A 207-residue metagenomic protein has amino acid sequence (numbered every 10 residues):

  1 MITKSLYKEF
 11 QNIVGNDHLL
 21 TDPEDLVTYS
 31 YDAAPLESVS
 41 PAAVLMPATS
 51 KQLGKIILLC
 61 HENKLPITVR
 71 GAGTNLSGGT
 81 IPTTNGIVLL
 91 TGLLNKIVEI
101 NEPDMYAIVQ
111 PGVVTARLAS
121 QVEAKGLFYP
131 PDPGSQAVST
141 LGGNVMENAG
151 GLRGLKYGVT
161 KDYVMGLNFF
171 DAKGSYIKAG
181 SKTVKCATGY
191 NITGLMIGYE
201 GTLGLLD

Functional and structural regions predicted by a protein language model:
M1-L58, E62, T74-M105, G134: N-terminal flexible segment immediately upstream of the FAD-binding catalytic core in FAD-dependent oxidoreductases
F10-N16, A72-T80, V122-G126, T188-M196: Short, mixed-charge, low-aromatic patches
H61-N63, R70-A72, S139, Y163: Short, basic and Ser/Thr-rich N-terminal targeting/leader segments
L65-P66, F128: Residue-level detector of anion-binding/catalytic polar loops
V69-G78, G142, G180: Glycine-centered small-residue hotspots that permit tight backbone geometry or close packing
K96-I100, Y106-D207: FAD-binding subdomain of flavoenzyme oxidoreductases
